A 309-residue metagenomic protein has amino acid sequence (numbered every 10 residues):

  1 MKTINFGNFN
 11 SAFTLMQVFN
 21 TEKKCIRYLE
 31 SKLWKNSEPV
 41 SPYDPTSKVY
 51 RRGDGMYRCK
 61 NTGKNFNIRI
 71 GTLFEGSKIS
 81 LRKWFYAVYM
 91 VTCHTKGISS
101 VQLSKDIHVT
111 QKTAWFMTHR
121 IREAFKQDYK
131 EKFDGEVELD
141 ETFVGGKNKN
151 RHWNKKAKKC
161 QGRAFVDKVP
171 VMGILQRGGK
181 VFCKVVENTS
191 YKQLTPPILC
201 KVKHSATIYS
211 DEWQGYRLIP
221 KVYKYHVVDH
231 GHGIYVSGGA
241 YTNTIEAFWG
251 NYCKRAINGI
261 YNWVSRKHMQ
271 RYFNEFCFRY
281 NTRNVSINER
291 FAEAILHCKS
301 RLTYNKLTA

Functional and structural regions predicted by a protein language model:
M1-A309: Residue-level recognition of single "structural anchor" positions that define or cap local secondary structure
